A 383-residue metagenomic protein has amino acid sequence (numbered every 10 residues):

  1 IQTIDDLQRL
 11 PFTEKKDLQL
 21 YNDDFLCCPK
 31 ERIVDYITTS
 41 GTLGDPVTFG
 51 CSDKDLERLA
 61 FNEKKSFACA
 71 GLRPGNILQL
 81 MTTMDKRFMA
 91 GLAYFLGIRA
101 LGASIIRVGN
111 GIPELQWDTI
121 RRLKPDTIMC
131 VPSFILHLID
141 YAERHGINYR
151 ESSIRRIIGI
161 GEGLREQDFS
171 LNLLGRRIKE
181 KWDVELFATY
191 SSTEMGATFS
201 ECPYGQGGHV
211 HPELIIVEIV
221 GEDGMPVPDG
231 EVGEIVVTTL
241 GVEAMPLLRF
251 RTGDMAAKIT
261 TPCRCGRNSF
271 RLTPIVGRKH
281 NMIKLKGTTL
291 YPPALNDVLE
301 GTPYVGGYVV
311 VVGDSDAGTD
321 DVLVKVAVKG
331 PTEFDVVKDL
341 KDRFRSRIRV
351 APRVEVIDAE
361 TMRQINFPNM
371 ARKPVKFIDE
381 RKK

Functional and structural regions predicted by a protein language model:
I1-T38, G44-F61, K65-C69, R73-P74 (+6 more regions): Nucleotide 5′-phosphate-binding alpha/beta core
L7-R9, D35-I37, S66-A68, R87-M89 (+4 more regions): Short hydrophobic/aromatic-rich motifs at helix boundaries and adjacent loops
S52, T83-M84, T288, K329: Short beta->alpha junction loops/turns
D53-A68, I77-H137: AMP-binding/adenylate-forming
P74-G75, I154: Phosphate-coordination loops involved in phosphoryl transfer and adenosine-cofactor binding
G75-N76, G230: Beta-strand-connecting loops/turns
L101-K383: Active-site glycine/GP-rich loop and adjacent strand/helix microenvironment that borders small-molecule binding pockets
